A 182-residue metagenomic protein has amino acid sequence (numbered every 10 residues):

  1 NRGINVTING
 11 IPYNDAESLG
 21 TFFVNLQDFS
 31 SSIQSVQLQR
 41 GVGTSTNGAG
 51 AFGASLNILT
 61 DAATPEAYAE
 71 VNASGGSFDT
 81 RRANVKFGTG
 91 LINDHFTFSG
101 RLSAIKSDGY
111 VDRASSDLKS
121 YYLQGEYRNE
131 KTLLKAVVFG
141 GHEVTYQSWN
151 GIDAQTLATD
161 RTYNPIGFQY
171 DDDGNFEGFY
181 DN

Functional and structural regions predicted by a protein language model:
N1-P12, Q34: Extracytoplasmic beta-strand/coil segments of soluble accessory domains associated with Gram-negative outer-membrane
G10-P12, A62, A104, G140: A mature extracytoplasmic/lumenal domain signature
P12-R40, L59, T156, Y163: Short acidic/polar hinge/loop motifs at secondary-structure boundaries that mediate gating or recognition
Y13-D15, V42-T46, S107-G109, E143: Short beta-strands and strand-coil junctions in structured, solvent-facing domains, enriched
E17-L19, G48-F52, A114-D117: Short, glycine-/polar-rich solvent-exposed loops and beta-turns at beta-strand/coil boundaries
Q27-N72: A beta-strand signature from Gram-negative outer-membrane beta-barrel systems, especially the internal plug domain
Y68, G75-K106, V111-D160, I166-G167 (+1 more regions): Transmembrane beta-barrel wall of Gram-negative outer-membrane proteins
Y180-N182: Outer-membrane beta-barrel transmembrane strands
